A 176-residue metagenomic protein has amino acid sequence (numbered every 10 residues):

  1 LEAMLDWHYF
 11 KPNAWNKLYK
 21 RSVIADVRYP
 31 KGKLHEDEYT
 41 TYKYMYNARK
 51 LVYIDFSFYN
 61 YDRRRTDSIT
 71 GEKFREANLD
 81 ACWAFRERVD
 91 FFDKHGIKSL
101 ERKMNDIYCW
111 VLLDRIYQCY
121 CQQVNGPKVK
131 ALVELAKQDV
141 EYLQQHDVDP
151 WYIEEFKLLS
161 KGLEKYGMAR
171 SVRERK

Functional and structural regions predicted by a protein language model:
L1-V52, R63, D67-E76: Donor-binding/catalytic cores of nucleotide-activated saccharide and glycerol-phosphate transferases/polymerases
F74-A77, A81, N125, L132: Residue-level preference for long, well-ordered alpha-helices that form the structural scaffold of enzyme catalytic
A81-F91, L135-V140: Amphipathic alpha-helices of TPR/Sel1-like and other helical repeat/solenoid scaffolds
F92-G96, R115-V124: Secondary-structure edge/capping motif, primarily at the C-terminal ends of alpha-helices and the immediately following
D93-M104, Q145: Flexible helix-coil transition and linker loops at the boundaries of alpha-helical arrays
L100-I107, K130-E134: Short, charged, amphipathic alpha-helical segments
K103-Q118: Amphipathic alpha-helical repeat scaffolds of TPR domains
C121-K176: Membrane-interface aromatic/basic loop that binds lipid-linked glycans or pyrophosphate carriers, typified by
